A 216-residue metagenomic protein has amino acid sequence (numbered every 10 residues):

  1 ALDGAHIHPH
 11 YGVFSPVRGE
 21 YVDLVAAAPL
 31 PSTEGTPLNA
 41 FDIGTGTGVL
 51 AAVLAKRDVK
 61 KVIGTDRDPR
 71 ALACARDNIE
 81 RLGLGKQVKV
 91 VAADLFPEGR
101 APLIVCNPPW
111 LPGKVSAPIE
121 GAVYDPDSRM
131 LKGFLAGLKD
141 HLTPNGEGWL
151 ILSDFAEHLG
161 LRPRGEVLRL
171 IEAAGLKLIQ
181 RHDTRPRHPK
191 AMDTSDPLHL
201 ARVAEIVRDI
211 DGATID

Functional and structural regions predicted by a protein language model:
A1-F14: Non-catalytic substrate-recognition/targeting regions of SAM-dependent transferases
H8, K89-V91, I179-H182: General small-molecule cofactor/ligand-binding pocket signal
R18-C106, P112, S116: Conserved SAM/SAH cofactor-binding pocket of Class I
P69, P118-T143: Glycine-rich S-adenosyl-L-methionine
N107, F134, G148: Residue-level signal for inorganic ion chemistry
W110-L111, S128, S153-H158, P186: Short "lid" loop at the C-terminus of a central beta-strand within the Rossmann-like core of SAM-dependent
G146-L152: Conserved beta-strand signature within the Rossmann-like core of class I S-adenosyl-L-methionine
L159, V167-D216: Class I S-adenosyl-L-methionine
